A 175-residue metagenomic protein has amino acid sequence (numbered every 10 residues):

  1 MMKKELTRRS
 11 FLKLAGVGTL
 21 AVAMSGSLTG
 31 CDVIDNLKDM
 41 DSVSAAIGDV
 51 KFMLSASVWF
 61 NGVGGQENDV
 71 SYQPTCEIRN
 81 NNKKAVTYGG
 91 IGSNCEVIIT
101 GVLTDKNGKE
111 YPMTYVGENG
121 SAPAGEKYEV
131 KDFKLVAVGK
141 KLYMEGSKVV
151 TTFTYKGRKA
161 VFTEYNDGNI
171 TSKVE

Functional and structural regions predicted by a protein language model:
M1-S10, L14-L28: N-terminal secretory signal peptides
L37-E67: Low-complexity, acidic Ser/Thr/Pro/Gly-rich terminal tails and inter-domain linkers that flank the onset of structured
Q66-V70, S93-C95, A124-K127, Y143-E145: Solvent-exposed loop and beta-edge segments used for protein-protein assembly and interaction
Y72-N80: Short, well-ordered beta-strand segments enriched in hydrophobic/aromatic residues
N81-Y128: The feature marks short-to-medium sequence segments in extracytoplasmic or secretory-pathway proteins
G108-R158: Short, solvent-exposed, Trp/other aromatic-anchored flexible loops in extracytoplasmic proteins
E164-E175: Short beta-strand elements
